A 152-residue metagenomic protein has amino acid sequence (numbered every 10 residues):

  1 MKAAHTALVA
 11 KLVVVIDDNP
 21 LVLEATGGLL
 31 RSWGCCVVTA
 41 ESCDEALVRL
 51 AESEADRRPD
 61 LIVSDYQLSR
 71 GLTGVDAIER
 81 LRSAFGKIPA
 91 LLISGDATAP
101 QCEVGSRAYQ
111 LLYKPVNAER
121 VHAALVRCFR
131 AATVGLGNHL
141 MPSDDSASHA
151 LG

Functional and structural regions predicted by a protein language model:
D17: Conserved acidic carboxylate
P20-T39, Y109, A118: Two-component/phosphorelay signaling modules centered on CheY-like receiver
G27, E45, V116-F129, T133-G137: C-terminal output helix
G27, T39-L61, S69: Acidic, metal-coordinating helix/loop segments flanking the phosphotransfer/catalytic sites of two-component signaling
D44-V48, E52, T73-I88: Short amphipathic alpha-helix used as the core "switch/output" element in two-component signaling
P59, R80, E103-Y113: As written
L91-S94: Hydrophobic/aromatic residues positioned on beta-strands within the core alpha/beta folds
A132-G152: CheY-like receiver
